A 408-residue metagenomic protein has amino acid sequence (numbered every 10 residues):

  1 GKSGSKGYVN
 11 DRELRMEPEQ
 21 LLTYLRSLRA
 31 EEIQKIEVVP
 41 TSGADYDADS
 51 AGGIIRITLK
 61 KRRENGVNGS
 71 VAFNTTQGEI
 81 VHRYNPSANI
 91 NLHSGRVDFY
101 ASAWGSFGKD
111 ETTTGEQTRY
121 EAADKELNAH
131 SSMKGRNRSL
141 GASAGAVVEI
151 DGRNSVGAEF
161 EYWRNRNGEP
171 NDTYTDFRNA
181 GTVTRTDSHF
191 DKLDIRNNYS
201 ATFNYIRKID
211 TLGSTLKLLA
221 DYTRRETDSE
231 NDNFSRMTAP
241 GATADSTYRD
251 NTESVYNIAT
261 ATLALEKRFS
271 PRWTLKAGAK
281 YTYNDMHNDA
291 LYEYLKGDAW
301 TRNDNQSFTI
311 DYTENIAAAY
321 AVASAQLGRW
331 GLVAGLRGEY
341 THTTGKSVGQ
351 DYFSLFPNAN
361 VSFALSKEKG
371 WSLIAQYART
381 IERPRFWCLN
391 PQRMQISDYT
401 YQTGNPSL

Functional and structural regions predicted by a protein language model:
L14-P40: Short acidic/polar hinge/loop motifs at secondary-structure boundaries that mediate gating or recognition
L21-L25, S50-A72, P86: N-terminal periplasmic accessory domains that precede and gate Gram-negative outer-membrane beta-barrel machines
S50, H82, T112-A123, E169-T184 (+6 more regions): Outer-membrane beta-barrel translocator domains and adjoining extracellular loop/strand segments of Gram-negative
N74-T75, K125-S132, T184-D191, A244-N251 (+3 more regions): Extracellular loop and loop/strand-boundary signature of outer-membrane beta-barrel proteins
G78-H82, N91, S132-R138, H189-N197 (+4 more regions): Short sequence motifs at beta-strands and strand-loop junctions characteristic of Gram-negative outer-membrane
V81-T113, K125-N171, R196-R207: Transmembrane beta-barrel wall of Gram-negative outer-membrane proteins
G141-N165, K192-S347, S366, G370: Face-selective signature of the C-terminal outer-membrane beta-barrel domain
H342, E368-L408: Surface-exposed extracellular loop regions of Gram-negative outer-membrane beta-barrel proteins, predominantly
